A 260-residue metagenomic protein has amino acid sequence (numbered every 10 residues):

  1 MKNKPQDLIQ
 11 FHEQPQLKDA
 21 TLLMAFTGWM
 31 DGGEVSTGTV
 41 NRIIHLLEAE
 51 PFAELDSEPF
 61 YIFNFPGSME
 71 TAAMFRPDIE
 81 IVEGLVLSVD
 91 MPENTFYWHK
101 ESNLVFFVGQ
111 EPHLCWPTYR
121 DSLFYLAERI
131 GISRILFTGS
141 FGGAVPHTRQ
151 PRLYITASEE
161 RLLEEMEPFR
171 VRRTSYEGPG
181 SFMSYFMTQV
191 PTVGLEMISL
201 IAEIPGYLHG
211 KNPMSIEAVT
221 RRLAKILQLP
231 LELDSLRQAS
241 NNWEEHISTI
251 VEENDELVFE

Functional and structural regions predicted by a protein language model:
M1-G109: N-terminal short beta-loop-beta anion/metal-coordinating cradle
F26-M30, F107-W116, F169-E177, G206-G210: Flexible, glycine/proline-enriched loop segments at strand-loop-helix junctions that form or flank small-ligand binding
E34-G38, L114, T118, S122 (+3 more regions): Conserved active-site and cofactor/substrate-binding residues in soluble primary-metabolism enzymes
A53, V105-F107, L136, E196-I201: Hydrophobic/aromatic beta-strand patches that form the interior of the parallel beta-sheet core in alpha/beta enzyme
E101-S102, F107-I155: Internal, conserved structured core segments that host functional sites
S133, L195-S199, L229-L233: Short, structured loop/turn "capping" segments at alpha-beta junctions
A144-I226, S248: Catalytic cores of processing enzymes, dominated by hydrolases/peptidases, characterized by acidic/His-rich
L208-E260: A conserved C-terminal secondary-structure "cap"
